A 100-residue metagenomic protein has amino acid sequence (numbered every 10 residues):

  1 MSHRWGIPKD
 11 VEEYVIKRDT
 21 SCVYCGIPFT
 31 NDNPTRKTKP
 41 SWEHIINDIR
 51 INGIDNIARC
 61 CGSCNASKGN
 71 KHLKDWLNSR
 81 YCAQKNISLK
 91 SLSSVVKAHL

Functional and structural regions predicted by a protein language model:
M1-G26, I51, A83-L100: Short, charged surface segments at domain edges that flank catalytic/cofactor-binding sites
M1-S2, A66-N70: Basic DNA-binding region of bZIP-type proteins
R18-S21, N56-C60: Secretory pathway export signals and precursors
G26-R59, K68-D75: Histidine-centered nuclease catalytic patch
P40-S41, A58, A66, A83 (+1 more regions): A sequence-composition feature that detects small, non-aromatic residues
S63: Conserved phosphate-binding loops in nucleotide/dinucleotide-binding enzymes
N78: Phosphate-coordinating loops and pocket residues in cytosolic domains that bind phosphorylated ligands
